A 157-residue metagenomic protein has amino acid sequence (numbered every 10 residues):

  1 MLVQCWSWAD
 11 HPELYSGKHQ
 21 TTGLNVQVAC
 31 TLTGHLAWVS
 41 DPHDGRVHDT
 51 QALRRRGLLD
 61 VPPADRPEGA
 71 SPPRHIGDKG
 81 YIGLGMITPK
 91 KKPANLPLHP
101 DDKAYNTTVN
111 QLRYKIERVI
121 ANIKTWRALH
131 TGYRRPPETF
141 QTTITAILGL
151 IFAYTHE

Functional and structural regions predicted by a protein language model:
M1-E157: Short, well-ordered secondary-structure "scaffold" segments embedded in the functional core of diverse domains
